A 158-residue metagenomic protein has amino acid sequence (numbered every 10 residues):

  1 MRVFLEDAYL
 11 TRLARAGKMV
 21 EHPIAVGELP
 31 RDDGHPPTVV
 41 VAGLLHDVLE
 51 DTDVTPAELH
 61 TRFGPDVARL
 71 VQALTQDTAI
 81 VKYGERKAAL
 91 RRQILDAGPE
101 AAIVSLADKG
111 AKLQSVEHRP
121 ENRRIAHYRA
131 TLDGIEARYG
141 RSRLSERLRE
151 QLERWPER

Functional and structural regions predicted by a protein language model:
M1-R158: Active-site helical microenvironments for divalent-metal-assisted chemistry
